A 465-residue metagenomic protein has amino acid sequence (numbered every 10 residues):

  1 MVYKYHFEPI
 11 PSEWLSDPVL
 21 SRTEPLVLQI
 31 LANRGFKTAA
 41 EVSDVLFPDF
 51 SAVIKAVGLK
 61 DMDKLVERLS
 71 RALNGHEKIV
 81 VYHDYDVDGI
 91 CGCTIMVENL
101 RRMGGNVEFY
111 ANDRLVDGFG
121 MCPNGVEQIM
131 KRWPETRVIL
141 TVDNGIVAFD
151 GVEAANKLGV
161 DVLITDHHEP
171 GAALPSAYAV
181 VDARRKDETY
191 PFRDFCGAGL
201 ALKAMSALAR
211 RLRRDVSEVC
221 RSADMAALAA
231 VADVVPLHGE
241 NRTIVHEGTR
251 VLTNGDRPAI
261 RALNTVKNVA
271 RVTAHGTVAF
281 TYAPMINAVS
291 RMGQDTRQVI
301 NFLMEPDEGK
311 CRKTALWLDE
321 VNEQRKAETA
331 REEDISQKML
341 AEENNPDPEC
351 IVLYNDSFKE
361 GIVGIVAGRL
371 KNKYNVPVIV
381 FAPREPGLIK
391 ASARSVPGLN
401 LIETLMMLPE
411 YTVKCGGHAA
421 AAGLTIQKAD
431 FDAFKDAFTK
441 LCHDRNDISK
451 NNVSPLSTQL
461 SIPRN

Functional and structural regions predicted by a protein language model:
V2, E8-V138, L158, R210-D432 (+1 more regions): Hydrophobic helix-and-loop "lid/oligomerization" segment in the mid-to-C-terminal part of catalytic domains
I95, A173-R214, V219-A232: Short alpha-helices
R132-N144, A179, A183-L200, T404-K414: Short, basic, helix/turn surface patches
V142-F195: Histidine/acidic-residue-rich, glycine-tolerant segments that coordinate divalent metal ions
P409-K414, L441-D447: A common structural junction motif
S449-N451: Non-transmembrane, aqueous-exposed alpha-helical and coiled segments at domain scale
V453-N465: OB-fold nucleic-acid-binding modules
